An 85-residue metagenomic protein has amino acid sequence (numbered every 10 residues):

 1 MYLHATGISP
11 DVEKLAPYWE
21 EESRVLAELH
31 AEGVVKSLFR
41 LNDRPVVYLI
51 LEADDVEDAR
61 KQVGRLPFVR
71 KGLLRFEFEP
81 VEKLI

Functional and structural regions predicted by a protein language model:
M1-I85: Conserved, structured core segments of small domains
